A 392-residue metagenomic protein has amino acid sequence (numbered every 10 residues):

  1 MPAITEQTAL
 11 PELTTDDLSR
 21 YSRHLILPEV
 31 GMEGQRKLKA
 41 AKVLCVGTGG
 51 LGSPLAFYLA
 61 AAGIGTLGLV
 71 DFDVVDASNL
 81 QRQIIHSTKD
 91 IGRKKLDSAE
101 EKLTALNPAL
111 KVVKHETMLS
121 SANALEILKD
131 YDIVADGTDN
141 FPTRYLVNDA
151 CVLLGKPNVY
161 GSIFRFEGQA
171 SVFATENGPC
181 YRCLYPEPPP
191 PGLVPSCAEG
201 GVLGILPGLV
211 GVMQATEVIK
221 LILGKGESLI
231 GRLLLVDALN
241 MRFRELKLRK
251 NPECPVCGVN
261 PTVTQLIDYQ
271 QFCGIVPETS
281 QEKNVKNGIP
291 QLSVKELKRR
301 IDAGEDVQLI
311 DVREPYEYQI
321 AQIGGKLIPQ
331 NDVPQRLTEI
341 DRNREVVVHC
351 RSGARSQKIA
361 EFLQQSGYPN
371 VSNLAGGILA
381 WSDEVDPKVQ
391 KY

Functional and structural regions predicted by a protein language model:
M1-L44, D268, C273-G274, E278 (+1 more regions): N-terminal charged helix/coil linker that caps or initiates catalytic domains
P2-E6, N107-E126, D130-M213, L223-K225 (+3 more regions): E1/E1-like adenylate-forming module used to activate ubiquitin-like modifiers and sulfur-carrier proteins
E6-E12, L69-N107: Glycine-rich phosphate-binding loop and adjoining beta1-alpha1-beta2 segment of Rossmann-like nucleotide-binding folds
G34-D71, G211: Glycine-rich adenosine-cofactor-binding loop
L38, I127-D132, I340-D341: A short, aliphatic-rich alpha-helical micro-motif
C45-V46, A56-L59, P334-E384: Catalytic cysteine-centered active loop of the rhodanese-like fold, especially the PTP/DSP P-loop
G50-S53, I64, V74-V75, T138-P142 (+2 more regions): Residue-level detector of alpha-helix initiation sites
N240-A321, Y392: Flexible, polar/low-complexity N-terminal or interdomain linker segments that lie immediately upstream of folded
